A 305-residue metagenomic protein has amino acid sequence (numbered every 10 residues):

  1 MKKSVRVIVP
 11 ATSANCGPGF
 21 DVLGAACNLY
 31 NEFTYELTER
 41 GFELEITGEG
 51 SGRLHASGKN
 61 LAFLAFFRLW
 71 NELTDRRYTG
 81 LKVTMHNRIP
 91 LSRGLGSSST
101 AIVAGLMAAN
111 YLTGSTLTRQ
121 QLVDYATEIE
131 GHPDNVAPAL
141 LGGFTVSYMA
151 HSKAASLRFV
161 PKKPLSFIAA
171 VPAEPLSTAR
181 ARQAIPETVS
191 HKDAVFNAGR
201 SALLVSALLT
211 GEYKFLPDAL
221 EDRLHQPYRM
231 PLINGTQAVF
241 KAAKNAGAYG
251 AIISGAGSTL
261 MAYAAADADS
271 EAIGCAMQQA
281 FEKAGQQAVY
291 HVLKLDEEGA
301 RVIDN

Functional and structural regions predicted by a protein language model:
M1-K2, S13-N15, G24-C27, D75-R76 (+6 more regions): Solvent-exposed alpha-helices and their adjacent loops that cap or buttress functional pockets in soluble metabolic
M1-R93, M107, Y111, S115 (+2 more regions): ATP-binding N-lobe of GHMP and related small-molecule kinases
S13-N15, G19-A26, S92-I102, E130-T145: FAD-binding core of FAD-dependent oxidoreductases, characterized by glycine-rich FAD pyrophosphate-binding loops
L29, L95-R119, L140-G142, A150: DPxDG-like acidic metal-binding loop motif
E36, A139-A150, M261-A265, I303-D304: Short beta-strand-to-turn element immediately C-terminal to the catalytic PLP-Schiff-base lysine in fold type I
R119-P164, P231, A251, G257: Alpha/beta catalytic cores of group-transfer enzymes, especially the acyltransferase/condensing modules of polyketide
P164-K241, N245: Acyltransferase
L208-N305: Glycine-rich, charge-dense phosphate/pyrophosphate-binding loop(s) and the adjacent flexible "lid"/catalytic subdomain
